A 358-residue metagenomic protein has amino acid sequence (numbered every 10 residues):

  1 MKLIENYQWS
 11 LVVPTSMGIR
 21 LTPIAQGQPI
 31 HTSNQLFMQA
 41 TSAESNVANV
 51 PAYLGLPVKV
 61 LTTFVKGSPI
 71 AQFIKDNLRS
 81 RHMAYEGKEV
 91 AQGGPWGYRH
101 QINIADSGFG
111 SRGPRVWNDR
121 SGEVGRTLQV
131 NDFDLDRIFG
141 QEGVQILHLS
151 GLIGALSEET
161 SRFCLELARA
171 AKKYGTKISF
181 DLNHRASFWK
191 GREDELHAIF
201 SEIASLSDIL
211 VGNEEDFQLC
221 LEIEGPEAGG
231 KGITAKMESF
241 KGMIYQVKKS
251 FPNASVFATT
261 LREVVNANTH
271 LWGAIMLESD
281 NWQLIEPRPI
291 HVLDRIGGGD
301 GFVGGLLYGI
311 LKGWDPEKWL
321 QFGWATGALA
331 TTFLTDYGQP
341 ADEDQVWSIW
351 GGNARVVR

Functional and structural regions predicted by a protein language model:
M1-P29: Positively charged, low-complexity intrinsically disordered leader regions
G27-V47: Short catalytic helix/loop segments, enriched in acidic residues and glycine and frequently bearing histidine
Q39, N46-K59, S80, G309-K312: Alpha-helix C-terminal capping segments
V58, Y85, I178-F180, V211: Hydrophobic beta-strand scaffold residues
V58-G151, V346-R358: Conserved N-terminal subdomain of the carbohydrate kinase-like
K172-K177, F251-S255: A short helix->loop->beta-strand "cap" motif at the edges of active sites that frequently abuts
F188-D280: Conserved phosphate/ATP/ADP-binding segment of small-molecule kinases
A267, I285-G352, V356: Conserved post-catalytic alpha-helical subdomain immediately downstream of the catalytic base and nucleotide-binding
